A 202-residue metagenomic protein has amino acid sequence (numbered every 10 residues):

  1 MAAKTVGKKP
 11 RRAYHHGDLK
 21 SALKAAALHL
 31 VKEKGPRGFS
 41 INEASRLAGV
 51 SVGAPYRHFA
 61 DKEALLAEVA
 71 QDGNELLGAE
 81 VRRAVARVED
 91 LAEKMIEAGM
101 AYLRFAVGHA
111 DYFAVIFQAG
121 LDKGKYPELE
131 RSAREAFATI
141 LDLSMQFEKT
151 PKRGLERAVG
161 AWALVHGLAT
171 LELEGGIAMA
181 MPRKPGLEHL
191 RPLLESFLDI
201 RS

Functional and structural regions predicted by a protein language model:
M1-D18, S202: N-terminal intrinsically disordered/low-complexity leader segments
A22, A26, L30-A64, E68: Helix-turn-helix
L23-V31, G73, L77, Y102: Short hydrophobic clusters on alpha-helical segments that form packing/core surfaces in small helical domains
V31, L66-G73, I116, L129-S132: Alpha-helical DNA-contacting segments of helix-turn-helix folds
E68, R82-D111, A133-R134, K149-P151 (+1 more regions): Hydrophobic alpha-helical connector segments
V88, R134-L164, G176-M179, L198-S202: Hydrophobic alpha-helical bundle segments that form small-molecule/ligand-binding pockets
G108-D142, Q146, M179-R183: Short secondary-structure transition hinges
V115, A161, L168-A180, K184 (+2 more regions): An extended, acidic
